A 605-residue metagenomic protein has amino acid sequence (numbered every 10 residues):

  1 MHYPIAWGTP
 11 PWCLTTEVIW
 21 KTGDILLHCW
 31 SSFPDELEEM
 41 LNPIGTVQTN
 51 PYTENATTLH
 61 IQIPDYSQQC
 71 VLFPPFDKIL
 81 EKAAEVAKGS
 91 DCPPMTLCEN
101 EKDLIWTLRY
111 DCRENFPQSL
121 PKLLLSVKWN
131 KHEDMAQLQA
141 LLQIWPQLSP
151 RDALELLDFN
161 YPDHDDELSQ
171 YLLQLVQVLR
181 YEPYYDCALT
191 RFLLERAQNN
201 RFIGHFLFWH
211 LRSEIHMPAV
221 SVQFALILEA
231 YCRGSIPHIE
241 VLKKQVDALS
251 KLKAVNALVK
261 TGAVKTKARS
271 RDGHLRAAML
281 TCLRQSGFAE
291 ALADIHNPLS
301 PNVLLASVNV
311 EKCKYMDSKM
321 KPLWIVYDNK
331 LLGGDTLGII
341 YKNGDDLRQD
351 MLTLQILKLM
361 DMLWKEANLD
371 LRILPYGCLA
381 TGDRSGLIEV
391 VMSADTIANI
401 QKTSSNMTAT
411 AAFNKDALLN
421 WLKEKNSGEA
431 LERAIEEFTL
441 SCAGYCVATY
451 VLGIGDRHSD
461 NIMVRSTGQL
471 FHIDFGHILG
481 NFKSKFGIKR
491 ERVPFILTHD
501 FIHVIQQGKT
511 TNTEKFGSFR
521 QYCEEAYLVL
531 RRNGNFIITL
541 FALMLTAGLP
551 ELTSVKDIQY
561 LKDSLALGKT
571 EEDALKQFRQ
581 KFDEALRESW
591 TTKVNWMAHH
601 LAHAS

Functional and structural regions predicted by a protein language model:
M1-P4, L14-D24, C29, Q137-W145 (+7 more regions): Extended amphipathic alpha-helical scaffold segments
M1-T53: Peripheral membrane lipid-binding modules
A6-P10, C442-C446, I454-D456: Short, glycine/acidic-rich beta->alpha junctions
N50-L141, Q245-A268: Long, low-complexity, serine/proline/glycine-rich intrinsically disordered regulatory regions that flank/link signaling
P75, I79-K82, L97-L104, N115-L120 (+7 more regions): Structural recognition of alpha-solenoid helical scaffolds
E99, A136, S169-G444, V464-S605: ATP-dependent kinase catalytic cores of phosphoinositide-metabolizing enzymes and PI3K-like protein kinases
R109-C112, K122-N130, Q139-L142, L154-Y161 (+4 more regions): Asp/Glu-centered strand-loop micro-motifs enriched in Gly/Pro and often flanked by an aromatic residue
D456, D460-M463: Catalytic-loop signature of eukaryotic-like protein kinases
